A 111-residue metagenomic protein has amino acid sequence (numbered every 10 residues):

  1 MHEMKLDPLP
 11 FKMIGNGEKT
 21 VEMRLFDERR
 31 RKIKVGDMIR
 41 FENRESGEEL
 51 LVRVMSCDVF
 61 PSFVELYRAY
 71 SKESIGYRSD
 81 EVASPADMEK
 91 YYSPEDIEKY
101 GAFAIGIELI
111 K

Functional and structural regions predicted by a protein language model:
M1-V35: Compositionally biased, charged N-terminal/linker segments
G36-R44: Short conserved beta-strand and strand-loop elements enriched in small hydrophobics with frequent Asp/Gly
E48-V59: Short beta-strand-centered aromatic/proline hotspots
C57-Y67: Short, solvent-exposed beta-strand-terminating loops
E65-K111: Contiguous surface segments at macromolecular interaction interfaces
